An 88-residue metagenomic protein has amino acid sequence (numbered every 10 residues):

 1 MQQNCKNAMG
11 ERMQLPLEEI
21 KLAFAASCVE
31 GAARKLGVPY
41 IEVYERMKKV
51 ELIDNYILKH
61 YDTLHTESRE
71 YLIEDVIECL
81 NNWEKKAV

Functional and structural regions predicted by a protein language model:
M1, R12-P16, K48: Short hydrophobic/aromatic-rich motifs at helix boundaries and adjacent loops
Q2-K6, H60-V88: Long, compositionally biased
M9-Y40: N-terminal acidic leader/helix
L15-E18, D54, H65, L72-I73: Serine/threonine-rich low-complexity intrinsically disordered regions
V29, A33, L52-I53, I77 (+1 more regions): Amphipathic alpha-helical core segments of compact helical bundles
A33-K35, P39-T66: Amphipathic, hydrophobic secondary-structure cores in small proteins
